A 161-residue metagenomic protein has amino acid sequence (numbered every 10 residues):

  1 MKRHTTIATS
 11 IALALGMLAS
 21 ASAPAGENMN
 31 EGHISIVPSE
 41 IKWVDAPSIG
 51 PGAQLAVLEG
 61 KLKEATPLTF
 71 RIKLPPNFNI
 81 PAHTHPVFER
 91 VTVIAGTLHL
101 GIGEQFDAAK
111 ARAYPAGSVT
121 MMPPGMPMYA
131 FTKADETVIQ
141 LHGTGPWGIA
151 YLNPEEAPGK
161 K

Functional and structural regions predicted by a protein language model:
M1-I11: Bacterial N-terminal signal peptides that target proteins for export
T9-A19: Bacterial N-terminal signal peptides
P24-L68, E155-K161: A short, N-terminal "cap"/entry segment at the start of jelly-roll beta-barrel domains of the cupin/DSBH fold
G32-S35, A109, Y129-K161: Double-stranded beta-helix
L55-E59, F70-F78, A82: N-terminal post-signal-peptidase region of extra-cytosolic proteins
K63, P75, L98, E104-G125: Short acidic-glycine-tyrosine-enriched beta hairpin
P75-F78, T84-Q105: Glycine- and acidic-residue-biased ligand/ion/polar-headgroup-sensing regions
I80-A82, L100-G101, M122, P127-K133: Short beta-strand His + acidic residue motifs that chelate non-heme Fe in jelly-roll/DSBH and cupin folds
